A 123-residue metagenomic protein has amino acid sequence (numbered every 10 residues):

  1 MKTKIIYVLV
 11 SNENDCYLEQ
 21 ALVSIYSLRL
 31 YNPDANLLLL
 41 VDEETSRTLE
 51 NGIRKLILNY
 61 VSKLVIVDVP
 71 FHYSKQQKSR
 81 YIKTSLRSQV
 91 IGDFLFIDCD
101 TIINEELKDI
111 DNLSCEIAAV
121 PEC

Functional and structural regions predicted by a protein language model:
M1-C123: Glycosyltransferase catalytic domains, chiefly GT-A lineage
